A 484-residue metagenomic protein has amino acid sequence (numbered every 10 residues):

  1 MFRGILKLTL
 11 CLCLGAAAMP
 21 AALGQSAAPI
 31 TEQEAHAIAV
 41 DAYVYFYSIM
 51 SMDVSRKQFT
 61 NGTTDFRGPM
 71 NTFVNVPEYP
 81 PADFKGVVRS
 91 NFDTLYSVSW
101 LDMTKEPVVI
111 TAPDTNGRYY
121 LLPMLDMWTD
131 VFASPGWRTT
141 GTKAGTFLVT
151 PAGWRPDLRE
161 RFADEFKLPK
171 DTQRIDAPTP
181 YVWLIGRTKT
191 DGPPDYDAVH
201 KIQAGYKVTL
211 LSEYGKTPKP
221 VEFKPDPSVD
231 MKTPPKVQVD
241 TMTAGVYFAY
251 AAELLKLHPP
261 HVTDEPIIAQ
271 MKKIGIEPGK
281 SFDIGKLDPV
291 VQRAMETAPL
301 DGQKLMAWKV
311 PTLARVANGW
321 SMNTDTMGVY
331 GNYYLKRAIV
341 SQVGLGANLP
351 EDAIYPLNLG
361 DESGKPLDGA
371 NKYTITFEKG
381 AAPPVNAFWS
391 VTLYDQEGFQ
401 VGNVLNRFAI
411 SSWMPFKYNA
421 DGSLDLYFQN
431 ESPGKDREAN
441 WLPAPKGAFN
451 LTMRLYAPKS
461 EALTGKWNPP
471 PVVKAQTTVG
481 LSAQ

Functional and structural regions predicted by a protein language model:
M1-G4: N-terminal secretory signal peptides that target proteins for export/translocation
K7-A21: Bacterial N-terminal signal peptides
Q25-Q484: A compositional/structural signature for long, glycine/proline-rich flexible linkers and loops on extracytoplasmic
